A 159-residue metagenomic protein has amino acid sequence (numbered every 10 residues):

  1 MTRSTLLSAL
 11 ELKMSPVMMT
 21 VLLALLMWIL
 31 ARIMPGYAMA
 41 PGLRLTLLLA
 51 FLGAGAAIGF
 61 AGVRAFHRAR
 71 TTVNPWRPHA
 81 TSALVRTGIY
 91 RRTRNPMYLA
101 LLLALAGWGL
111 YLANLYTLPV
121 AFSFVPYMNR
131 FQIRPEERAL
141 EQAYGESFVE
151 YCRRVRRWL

Functional and structural regions predicted by a protein language model:
M1-T87, L99-L159: Membrane-anchoring alpha-helices and their flanking helix-loop junctions
Y90: Solvent-exposed interhelical
N95: Extended, alpha-helix-rich binding/interface surfaces that flank or overlap catalytic cores and mediate recognition
